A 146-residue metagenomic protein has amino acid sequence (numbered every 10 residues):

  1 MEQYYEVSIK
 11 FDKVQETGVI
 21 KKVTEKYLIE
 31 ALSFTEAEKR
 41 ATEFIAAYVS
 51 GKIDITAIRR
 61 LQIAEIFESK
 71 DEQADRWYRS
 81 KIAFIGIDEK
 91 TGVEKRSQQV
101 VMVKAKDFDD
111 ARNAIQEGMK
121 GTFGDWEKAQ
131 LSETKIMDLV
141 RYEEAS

Functional and structural regions predicted by a protein language model:
M1-K39, F84: The feature marks the first
M1-V7, I20, E43-I85, E127-S146: Intrinsic disorder/low-complexity detector
D12, T42, Q116: Residue-level marker of positions within ordered structural domains that often coincide with functionally constrained
D12-E30, A47-S50, V93-V101, M119-F123 (+1 more regions): A cross-kingdom feature marking solvent-exposed beta-strand/loop segments within repeated, beta-rich binding/scaffold
T35-R40, D109-N113: Short amphipathic alpha-helices within nucleic acid-binding modules
L61-F123: Short, solvent-exposed interaction modules
